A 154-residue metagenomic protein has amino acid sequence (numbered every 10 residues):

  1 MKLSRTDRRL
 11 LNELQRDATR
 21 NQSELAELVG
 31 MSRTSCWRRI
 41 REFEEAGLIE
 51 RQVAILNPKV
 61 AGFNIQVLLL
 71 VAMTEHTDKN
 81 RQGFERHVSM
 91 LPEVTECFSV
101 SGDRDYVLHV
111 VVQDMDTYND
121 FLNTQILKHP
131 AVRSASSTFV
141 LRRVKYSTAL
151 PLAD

Functional and structural regions predicted by a protein language model:
M1-D154: A compositional/biophysical signature of low hydrophobicity enriched in polar/charged and small residues
